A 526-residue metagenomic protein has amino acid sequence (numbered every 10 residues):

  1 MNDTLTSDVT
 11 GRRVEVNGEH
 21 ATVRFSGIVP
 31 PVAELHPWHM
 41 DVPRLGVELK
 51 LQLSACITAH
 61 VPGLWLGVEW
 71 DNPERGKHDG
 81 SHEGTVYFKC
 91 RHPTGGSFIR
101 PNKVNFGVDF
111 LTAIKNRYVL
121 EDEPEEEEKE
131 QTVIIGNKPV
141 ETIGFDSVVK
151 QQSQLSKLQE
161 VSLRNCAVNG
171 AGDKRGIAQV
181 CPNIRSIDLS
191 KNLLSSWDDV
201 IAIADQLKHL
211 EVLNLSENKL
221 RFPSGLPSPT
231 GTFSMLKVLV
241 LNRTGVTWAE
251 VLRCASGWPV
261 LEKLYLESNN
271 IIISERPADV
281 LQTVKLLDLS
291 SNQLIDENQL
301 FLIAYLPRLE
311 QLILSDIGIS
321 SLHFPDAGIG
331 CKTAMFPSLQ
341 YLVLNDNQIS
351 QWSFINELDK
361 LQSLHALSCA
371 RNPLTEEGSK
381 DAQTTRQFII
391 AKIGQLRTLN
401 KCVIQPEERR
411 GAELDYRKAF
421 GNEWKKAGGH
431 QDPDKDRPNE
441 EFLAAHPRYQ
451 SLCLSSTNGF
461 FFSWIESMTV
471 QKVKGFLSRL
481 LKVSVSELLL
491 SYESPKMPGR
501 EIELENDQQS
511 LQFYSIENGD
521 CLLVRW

Functional and structural regions predicted by a protein language model:
N2-V9, N17, H92, P101-W526: Long, contiguous C-terminal flanking segments immediately downstream of a protein's structured core
R13-H20, V61: Short coil-to-beta-strand transition motifs
E19-P30, R44, K50-T58: Short beta-strand-centered aromatic/proline hotspots
V29, D71-G76: Acidic glycine-/aspartate-rich tracts in secreted/extracellular proteins
P30-G46, T58-G67: Short, solvent-exposed secondary-structure boundary/capping segments
G67-E69, S491: Short, acidic/hydrophobic/Gly-rich beta-strand patch recurrent on exposed beta strands that often constitutes part
E74-N102: A short macromolecule-binding patch
